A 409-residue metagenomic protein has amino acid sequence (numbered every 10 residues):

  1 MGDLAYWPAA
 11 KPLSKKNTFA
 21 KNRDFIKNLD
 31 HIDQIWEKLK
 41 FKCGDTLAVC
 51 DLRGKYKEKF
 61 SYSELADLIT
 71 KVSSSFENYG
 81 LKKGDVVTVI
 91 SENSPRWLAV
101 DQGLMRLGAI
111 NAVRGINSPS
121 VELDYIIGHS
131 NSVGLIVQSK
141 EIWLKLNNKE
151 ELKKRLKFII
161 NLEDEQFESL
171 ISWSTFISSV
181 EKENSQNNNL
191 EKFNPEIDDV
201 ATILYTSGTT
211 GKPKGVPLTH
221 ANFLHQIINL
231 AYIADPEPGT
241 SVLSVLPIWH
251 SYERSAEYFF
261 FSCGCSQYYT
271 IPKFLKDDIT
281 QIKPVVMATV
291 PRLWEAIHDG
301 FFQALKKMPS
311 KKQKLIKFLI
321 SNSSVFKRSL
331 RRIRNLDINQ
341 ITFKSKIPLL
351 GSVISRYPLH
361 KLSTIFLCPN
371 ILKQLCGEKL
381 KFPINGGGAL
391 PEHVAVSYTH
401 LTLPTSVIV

Functional and structural regions predicted by a protein language model:
M1, R106-S179: Structural core segment of the AMP-binding/adenylate-forming
P8-T18, I35-F60: AMP-dependent adenylate-forming
A48-Q102, P119-D124, E181, H220: Conserved AMP-binding/adenylate-forming core of the ANL superfamily
K59-S63, A201-I227: Conserved AMP-binding A3 loop
I116-N148, Q226-L243, K273-V286, Q374-C376: Conserved ATP-dependent adenylate/AMP-binding module captured primarily in the ANL superfamily
N161, E181-Y205, K212, D235-S241: Conserved pre-ATP/AMP-binding loop-to-beta segment of ANL
L224-S241, I248-K344, L349-P369, K379: Conserved AMP-binding/adenylation subdomain of ANL enzymes
H400-V409: Single conserved hydrophobic/aromatic residue that forms the stacking wall/gate of nucleotide- or nucleobase-binding
